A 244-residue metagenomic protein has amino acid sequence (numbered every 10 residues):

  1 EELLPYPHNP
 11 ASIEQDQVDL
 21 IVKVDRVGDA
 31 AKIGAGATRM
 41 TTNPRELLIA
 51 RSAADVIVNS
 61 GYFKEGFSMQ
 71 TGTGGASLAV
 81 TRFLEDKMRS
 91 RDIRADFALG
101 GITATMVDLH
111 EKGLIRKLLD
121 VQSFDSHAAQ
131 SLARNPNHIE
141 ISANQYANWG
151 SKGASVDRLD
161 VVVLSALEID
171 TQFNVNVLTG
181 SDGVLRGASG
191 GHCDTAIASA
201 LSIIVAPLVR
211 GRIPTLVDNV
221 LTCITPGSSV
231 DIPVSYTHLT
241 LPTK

Functional and structural regions predicted by a protein language model:
E2-E14, I197-I232: Catalytic phosphate-donor-binding core of small-molecule kinases
L4-P5, L48-A53, N144-A147, G187: Active-site glycine-rich loop that binds ribose-phosphate moieties when present
A11-Q15, N59-K64, M88-R91, L99 (+8 more regions): Solvent-exposed alpha-helices and their adjacent loops that cap or buttress functional pockets in soluble metabolic
D25-M40: Gly-rich Lys/Arg/Thr-decorated short loops/hinges at beta-loop-alpha junctions or inter-strand turns that position
K32-A35, V80-E85, D108-K112, N174-G180 (+1 more regions): Short acidic, glycine/serine/threonine-rich loops at helix termini
T41-S131: N-terminal active-site beta-alpha-beta segment that forms phosphate/nucleotide-binding and substrate-recognition loops
I102-V205, G211: Glycine-rich anion/phosphate-binding loop at the beta-strand->alpha-helix junction
T237-T243: Conserved small/polar residues in nucleotide/adenosyl-binding loops
